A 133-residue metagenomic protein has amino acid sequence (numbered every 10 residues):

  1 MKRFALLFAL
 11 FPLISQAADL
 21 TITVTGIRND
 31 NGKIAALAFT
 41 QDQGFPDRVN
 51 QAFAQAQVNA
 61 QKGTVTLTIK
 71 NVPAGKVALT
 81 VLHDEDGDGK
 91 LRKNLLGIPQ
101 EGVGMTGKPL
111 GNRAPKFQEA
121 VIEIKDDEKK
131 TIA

Functional and structural regions predicted by a protein language model:
F4-I14: Sec-dependent N-terminal signal peptides
S15-D19: Boundary at the C-terminal end of the N-terminal hydrophobic targeting segment
L20-I27, A36: A short, amphipathic beta-strand motif
A35-F39, T80: Beta-strand signatures of extracellular beta-sandwich domains
T64-N71: Exposed aromatic-hydrophobic patches
G75-V81: A short tyrosine-centered beta-strand micro-motif
E85-R92: Acidic, glycine-anchored loop motifs typical of Ca2+
E101-A133: Extracellular beta-sheet/turn segments enriched in Thr/Pro/Gly and aliphatic residues
